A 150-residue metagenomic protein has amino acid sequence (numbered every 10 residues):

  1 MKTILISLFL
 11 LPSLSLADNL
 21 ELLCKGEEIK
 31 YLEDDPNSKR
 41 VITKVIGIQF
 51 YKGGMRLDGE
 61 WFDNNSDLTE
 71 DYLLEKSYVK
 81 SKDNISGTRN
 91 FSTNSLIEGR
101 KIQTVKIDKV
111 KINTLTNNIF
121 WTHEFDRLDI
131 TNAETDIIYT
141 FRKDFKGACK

Functional and structural regions predicted by a protein language model:
M1-N19: Classical Sec-dependent N-terminal signal peptides that target proteins to the secretory pathway
D18-S38, F145, C149: Tryptophan-anchored aromatic micro-motifs
K25-Y31, T88-N94, T122-D129: Generic short beta-strand segments
I29-R40, L96-R100, L128-I137: Short, cysteine-centered beta-strand-loop-beta hairpins and adjacent loop/turn segments enriched in charged/polar
P36-S66: Short, flexible N-terminal segments of the mature chain
K44-Q49, K76, V105-I112, D144-C149: Hydrophobic/aromatic beta-strand elements that line small-molecule binding cavities or substrate pockets in beta-rich
E60-N113: Contiguous, well-ordered beta-strand patches that form the walls/edges of small beta-barrel/beta-sandwich domains
H123-K150: Edge beta-strand at a domain terminus
